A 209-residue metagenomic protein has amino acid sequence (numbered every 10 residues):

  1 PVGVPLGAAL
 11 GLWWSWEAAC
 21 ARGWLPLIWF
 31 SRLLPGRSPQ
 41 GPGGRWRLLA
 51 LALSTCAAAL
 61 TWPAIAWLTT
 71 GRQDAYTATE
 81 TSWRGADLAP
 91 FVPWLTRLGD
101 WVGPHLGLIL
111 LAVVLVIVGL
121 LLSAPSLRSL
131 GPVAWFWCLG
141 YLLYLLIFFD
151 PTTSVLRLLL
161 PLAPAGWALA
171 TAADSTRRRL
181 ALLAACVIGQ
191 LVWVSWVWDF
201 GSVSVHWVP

Functional and structural regions predicted by a protein language model:
P1-W24, A57, A112-P209: Multi-pass membrane glycosyltransferase architecture that uses lipid-linked
G7-V118, P125, G131-C138: Membrane-lumen/periplasm interface segments of specific transmembrane helices in polyprenyl phosphate-linked
